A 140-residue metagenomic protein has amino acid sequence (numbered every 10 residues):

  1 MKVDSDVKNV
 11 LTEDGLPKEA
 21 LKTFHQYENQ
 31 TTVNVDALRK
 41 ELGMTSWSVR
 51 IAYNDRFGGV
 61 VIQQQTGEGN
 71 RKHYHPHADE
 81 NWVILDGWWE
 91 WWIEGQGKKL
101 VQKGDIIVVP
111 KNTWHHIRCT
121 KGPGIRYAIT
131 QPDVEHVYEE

Functional and structural regions predicted by a protein language model:
M1-G58, R71-K72: A short, N-terminal "cap"/entry segment at the start of jelly-roll beta-barrel domains of the cupin/DSBH fold
D55-F57, T66-E68, W88-W89, D133: Short, charged/polar surface micro-motifs in flexible loops or helix N-caps
V60-P76: Conserved short histidine dyad/triad with adjacent acidic residue
V61, V108, G122-E140: A short hydrophobic beta-strand segment most commonly corresponding to one strand of the jelly-roll/cupin
H77-W89: Glycine- and acidic-residue-biased ligand/ion/polar-headgroup-sensing regions
G95-K111: Short acidic-glycine-tyrosine-enriched beta hairpin
T113-H116: Short, charged beta-turn/beta-strand-edge "cap" motif at the junction between a beta-strand and an adjacent loop
R118-T120: Asparagine-centered strand-capping/turn motif at beta-strand->loop junctions
